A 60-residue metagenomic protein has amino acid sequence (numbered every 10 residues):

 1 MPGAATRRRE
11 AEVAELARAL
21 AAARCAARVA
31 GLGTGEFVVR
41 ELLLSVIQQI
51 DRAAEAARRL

Functional and structural regions predicted by a protein language model:
A4-L16, L20-L60: Histidine phosphotransfer helical core of two-component systems
